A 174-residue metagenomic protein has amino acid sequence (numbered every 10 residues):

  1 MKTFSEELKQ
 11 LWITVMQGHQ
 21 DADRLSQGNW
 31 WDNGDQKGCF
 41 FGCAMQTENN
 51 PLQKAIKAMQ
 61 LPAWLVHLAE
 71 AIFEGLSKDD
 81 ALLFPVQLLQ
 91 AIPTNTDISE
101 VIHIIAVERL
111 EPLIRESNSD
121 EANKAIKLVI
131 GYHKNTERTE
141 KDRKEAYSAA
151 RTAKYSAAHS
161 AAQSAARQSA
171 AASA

Functional and structural regions predicted by a protein language model:
M1-S173: Short, glycine-biased loop/turn motifs at secondary-structure junctions and in low-complexity Ser/Thr/Pro-rich termini
